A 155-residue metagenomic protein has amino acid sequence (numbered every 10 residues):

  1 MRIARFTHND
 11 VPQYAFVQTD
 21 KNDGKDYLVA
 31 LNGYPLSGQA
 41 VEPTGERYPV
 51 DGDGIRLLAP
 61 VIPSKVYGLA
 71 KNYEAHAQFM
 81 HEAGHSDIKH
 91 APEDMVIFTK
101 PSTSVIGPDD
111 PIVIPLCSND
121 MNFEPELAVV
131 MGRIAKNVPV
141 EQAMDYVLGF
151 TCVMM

Functional and structural regions predicted by a protein language model:
M1-V96: N-terminal non-catalytic cap/leader segment that marks the start of a structured domain
S64-Y67, N72-M155: Glycine-enriched loop-and-adjacent helix/strand subsegments that border the catalytic/binding cleft of enzyme cores
